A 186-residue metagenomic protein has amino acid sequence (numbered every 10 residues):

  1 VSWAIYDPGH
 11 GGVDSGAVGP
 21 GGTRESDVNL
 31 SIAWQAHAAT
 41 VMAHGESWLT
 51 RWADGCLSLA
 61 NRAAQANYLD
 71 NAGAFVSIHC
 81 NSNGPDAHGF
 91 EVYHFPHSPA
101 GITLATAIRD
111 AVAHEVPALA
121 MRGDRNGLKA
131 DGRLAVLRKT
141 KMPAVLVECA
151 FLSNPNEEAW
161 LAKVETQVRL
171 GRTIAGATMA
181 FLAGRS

Functional and structural regions predicted by a protein language model:
S2-A4, S26-S186: Active-site-proximal helix/loop segments of hydrolytic enzymes
S2-G22: Short glycine-rich His-centered loop
